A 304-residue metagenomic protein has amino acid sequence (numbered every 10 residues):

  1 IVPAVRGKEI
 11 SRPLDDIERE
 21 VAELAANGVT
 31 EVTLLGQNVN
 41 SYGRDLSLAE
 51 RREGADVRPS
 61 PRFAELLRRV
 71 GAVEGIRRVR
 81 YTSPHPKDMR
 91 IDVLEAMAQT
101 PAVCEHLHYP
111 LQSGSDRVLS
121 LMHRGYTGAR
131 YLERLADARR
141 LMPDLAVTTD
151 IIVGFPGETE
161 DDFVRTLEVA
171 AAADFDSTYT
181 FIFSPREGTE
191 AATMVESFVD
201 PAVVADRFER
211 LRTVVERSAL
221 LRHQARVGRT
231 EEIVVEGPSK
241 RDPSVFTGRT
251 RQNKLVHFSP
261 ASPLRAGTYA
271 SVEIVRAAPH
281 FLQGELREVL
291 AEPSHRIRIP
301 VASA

Functional and structural regions predicted by a protein language model:
I1-D15, L48, R52: Canonical Radical SAM [4Fe-4S] cluster-binding loop centered on the CxxxCxxC motif and its immediate flanking residues
V5, Q37-V39, F183, A261: Short, ordered loop/turn segments at secondary-structure junctions
R12-D15, R19-A22, A26: Ferredoxin-type iron-sulfur electron-transfer modules in oxidoreductases and energy-metabolism complexes
I17, L34, Y81, Y109 (+6 more regions): Conserved, mostly hydrophobic/aromatic
A26-E160: Conserved SAM/AdoMet-binding glycine-rich loop
L141, D161, R165-L211: C-terminal, non-catalytic macromolecule-binding modules
A191-A304: Terminal RNA-binding accessory module
